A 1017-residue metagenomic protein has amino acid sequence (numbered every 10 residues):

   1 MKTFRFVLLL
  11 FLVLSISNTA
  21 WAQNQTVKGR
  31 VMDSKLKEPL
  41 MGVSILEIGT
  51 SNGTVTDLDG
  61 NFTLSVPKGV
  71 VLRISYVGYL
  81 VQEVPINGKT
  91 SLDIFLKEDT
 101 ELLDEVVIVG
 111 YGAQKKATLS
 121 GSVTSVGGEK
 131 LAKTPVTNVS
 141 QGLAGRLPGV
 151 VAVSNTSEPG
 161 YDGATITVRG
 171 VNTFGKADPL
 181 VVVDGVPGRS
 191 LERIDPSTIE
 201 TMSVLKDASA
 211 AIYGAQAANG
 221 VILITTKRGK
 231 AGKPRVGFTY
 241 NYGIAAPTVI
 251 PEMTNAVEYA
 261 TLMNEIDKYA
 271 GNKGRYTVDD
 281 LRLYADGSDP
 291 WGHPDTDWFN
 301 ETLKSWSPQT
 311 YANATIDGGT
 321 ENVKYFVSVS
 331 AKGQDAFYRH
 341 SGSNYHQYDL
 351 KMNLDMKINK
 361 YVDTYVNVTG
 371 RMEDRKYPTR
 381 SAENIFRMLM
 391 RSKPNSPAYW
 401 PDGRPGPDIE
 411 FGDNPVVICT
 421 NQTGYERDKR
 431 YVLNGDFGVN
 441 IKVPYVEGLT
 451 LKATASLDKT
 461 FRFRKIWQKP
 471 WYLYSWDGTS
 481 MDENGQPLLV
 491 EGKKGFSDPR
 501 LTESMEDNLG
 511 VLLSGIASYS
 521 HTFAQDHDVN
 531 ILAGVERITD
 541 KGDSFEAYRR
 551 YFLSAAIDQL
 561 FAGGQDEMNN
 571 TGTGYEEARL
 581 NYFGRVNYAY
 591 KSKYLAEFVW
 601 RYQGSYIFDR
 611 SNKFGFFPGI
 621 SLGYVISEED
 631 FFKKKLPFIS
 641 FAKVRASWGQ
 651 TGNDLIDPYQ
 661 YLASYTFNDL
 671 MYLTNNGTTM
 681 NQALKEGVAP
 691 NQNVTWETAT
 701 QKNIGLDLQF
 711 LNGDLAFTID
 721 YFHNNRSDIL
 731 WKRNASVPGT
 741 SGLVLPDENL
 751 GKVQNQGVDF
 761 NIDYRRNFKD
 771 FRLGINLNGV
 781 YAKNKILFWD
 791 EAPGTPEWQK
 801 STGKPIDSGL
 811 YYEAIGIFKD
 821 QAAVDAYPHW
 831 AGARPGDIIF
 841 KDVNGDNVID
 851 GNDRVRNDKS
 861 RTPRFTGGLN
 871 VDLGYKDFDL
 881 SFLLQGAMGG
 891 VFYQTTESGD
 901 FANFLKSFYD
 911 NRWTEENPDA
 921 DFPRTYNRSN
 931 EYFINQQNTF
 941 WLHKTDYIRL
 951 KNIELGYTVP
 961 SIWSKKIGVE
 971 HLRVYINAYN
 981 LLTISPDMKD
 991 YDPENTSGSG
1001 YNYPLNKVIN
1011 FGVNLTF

Functional and structural regions predicted by a protein language model:
M1-K351, D363-Y365, T795, N844 (+1 more regions): Short, small/polar-rich motifs associated with maturation and membrane association, primarily at protein termini
P39, S51, L80-E83, P187-G188 (+8 more regions): Short, solvent-exposed loop/turn motifs
K116-A117, I212-G214, G232-K233, A246-V249 (+5 more regions): Switch/connector loops and helix/strand junctions flanking conserved nucleotide-binding motifs in nucleotide-processing
L131, D178, N353-V362, N367-M372 (+7 more regions): Extracellular/periplasmic, surface-exposed regions of secreted and cell-surface proteins
S140-R146, L745-Q754, P793-Y812, R856-G868 (+3 more regions): C-terminal extracellular loops and terminal segments of Gram-negative outer membrane beta-barrel proteins
G237-P290, N767-R861: Conserved small-residue
Y399-W400, I418, S605, A833 (+2 more regions): Extracytoplasmic gating/loop element in the C-terminal half of outer-membrane beta-barrel translocons and assembly
R861-Y893: Glycine-rich, aromatic-lined ligand/substrate-binding cores of catalytic and carbohydrate-binding domains
